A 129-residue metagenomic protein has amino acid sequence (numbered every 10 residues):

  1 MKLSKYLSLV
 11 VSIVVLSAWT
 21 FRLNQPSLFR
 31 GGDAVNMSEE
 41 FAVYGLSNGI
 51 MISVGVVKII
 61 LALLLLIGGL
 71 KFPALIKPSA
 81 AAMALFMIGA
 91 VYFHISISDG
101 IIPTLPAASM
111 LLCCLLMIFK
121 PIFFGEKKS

Functional and structural regions predicted by a protein language model:
M1-S129: Membrane-interface extramembranous regions
